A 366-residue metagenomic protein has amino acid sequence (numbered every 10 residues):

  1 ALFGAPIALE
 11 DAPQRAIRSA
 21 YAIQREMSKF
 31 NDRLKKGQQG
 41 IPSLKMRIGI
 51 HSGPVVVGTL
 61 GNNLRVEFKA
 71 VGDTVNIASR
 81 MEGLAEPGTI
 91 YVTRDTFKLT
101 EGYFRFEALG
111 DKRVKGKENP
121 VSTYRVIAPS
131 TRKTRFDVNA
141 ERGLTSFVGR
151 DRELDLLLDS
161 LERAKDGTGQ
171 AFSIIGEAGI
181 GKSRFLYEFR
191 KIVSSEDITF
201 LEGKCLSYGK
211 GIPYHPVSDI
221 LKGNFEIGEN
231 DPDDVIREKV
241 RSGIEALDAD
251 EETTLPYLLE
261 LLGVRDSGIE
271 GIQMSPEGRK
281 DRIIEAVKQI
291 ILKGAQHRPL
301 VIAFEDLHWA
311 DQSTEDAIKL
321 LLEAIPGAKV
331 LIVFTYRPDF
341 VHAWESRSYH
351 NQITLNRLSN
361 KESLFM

Functional and structural regions predicted by a protein language model:
A1: Short, conserved phosphate-binding/catalytic loop or strand-edge motifs used in phosphoryl-/nucleotidyl-transfer
A5, E10-E26, R33-P54, G58 (+3 more regions): Key residue(s) within conserved catalytic/signature motifs
